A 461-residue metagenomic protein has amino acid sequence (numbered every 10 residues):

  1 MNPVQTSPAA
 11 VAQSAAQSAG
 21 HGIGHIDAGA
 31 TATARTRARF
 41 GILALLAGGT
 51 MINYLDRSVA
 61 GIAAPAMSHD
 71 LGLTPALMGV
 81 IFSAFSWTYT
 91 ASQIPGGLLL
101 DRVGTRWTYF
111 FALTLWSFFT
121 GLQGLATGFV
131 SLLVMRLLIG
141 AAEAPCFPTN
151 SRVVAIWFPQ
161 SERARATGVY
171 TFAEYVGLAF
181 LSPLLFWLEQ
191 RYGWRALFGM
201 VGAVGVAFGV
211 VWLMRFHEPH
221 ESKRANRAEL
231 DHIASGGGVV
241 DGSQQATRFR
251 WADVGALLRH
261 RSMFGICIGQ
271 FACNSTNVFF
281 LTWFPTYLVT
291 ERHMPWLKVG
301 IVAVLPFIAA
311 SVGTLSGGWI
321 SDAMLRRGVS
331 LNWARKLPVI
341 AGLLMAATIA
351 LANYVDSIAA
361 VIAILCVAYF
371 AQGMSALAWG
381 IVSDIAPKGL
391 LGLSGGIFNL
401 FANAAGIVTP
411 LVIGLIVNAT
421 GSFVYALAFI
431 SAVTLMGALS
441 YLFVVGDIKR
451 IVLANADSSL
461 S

Functional and structural regions predicted by a protein language model:
G41-P75, F280-P285: Extracytoplasmic
A60-G61, G255-G317, S375, W379 (+2 more regions): Extracytoplasmic gate region of multi-pass secondary transporters
G72, G104, L125-S131, A142 (+3 more regions): Helix-breaking motifs and short loop linkers at transmembrane-helix boundaries and internal kinks in secondary membrane
A91-V130: Conserved MFS/SLC helix-loop-helix module at the cytosolic interface between two early adjacent transmembrane helices
M135-Y175: Cytoplasmic helix-loop-helix junction between adjacent transmembrane helices in 12-TM secondary transporters
Y170-K223: Helix-loop-helix hairpin linking two adjacent transmembrane segments in secondary transporters
N332-A378: C-terminal transmembrane helical hairpin of 12-TM major facilitator-type secondary transporters
S383-S422: A late C-terminal transmembrane helix in Major Facilitator Superfamily
